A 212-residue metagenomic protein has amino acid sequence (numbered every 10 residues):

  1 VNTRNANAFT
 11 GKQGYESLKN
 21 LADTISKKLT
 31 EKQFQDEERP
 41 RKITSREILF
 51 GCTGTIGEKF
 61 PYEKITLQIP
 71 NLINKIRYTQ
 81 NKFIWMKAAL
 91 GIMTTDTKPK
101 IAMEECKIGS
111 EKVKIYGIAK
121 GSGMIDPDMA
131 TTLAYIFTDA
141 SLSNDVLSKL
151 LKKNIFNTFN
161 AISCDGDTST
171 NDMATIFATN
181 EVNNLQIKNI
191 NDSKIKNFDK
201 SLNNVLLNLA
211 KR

Functional and structural regions predicted by a protein language model:
R4-K12, R46-L67, S163-Q186: Short, surface-exposed loop/turn segments at secondary-structure boundaries that line and modulate
G11-A22: Glycine-rich anion/phosphate-binding loops
N20, T24, K149-K153, N197 (+1 more regions): A non-catalytic, amphipathic alpha-helix used as a structural packing/dimerization or gating element in enzyme scaffolds
T24-K32, K42-F159, S169: Glycine-rich, mobile lid/loop segments that gate access to catalytic sites or pores
N160-C164, R212: A short linear hydrophobic-aromatic micro-motif
I176-R212: A glycine- and small/hydrophobic-rich beta-loop-beta segment that serves as a flexible "lid/hinge" or phosphate-binding
